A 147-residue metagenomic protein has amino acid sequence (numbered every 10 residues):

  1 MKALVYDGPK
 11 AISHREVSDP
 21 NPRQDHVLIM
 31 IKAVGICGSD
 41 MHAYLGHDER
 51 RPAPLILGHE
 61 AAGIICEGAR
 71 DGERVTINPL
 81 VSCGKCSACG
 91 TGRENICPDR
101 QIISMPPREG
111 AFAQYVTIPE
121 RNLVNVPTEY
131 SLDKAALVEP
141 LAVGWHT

Functional and structural regions predicted by a protein language model:
D7, S18-D19, P52-G58, S104-R108 (+1 more regions): Short Gly/Pro-enriched turn/cap motifs at secondary-structure boundaries
G8-K10, R23: Residue-level recognition of beta-strand termini and adjacent short loop/turns
K10-H14, G38-S39: Short N-terminal binding/cap micro-motifs at the start of the first secondary-structure element
S18-V34, H47-S87, P127-Y130: Glycine-rich beta-strand-centered segment in the early N-terminal region that forms part of a ligand/cofactor-binding
S39-L45: Cytochrome P450 core scaffold surrounding the K-helix E-X-X-R motif and the conserved "meander" helix-loop region
C83-T147: NAD(P)H dinucleotide-binding glycine-rich loop of Rossmann-like/cofactor-binding domains, especially the beta1-alpha1
